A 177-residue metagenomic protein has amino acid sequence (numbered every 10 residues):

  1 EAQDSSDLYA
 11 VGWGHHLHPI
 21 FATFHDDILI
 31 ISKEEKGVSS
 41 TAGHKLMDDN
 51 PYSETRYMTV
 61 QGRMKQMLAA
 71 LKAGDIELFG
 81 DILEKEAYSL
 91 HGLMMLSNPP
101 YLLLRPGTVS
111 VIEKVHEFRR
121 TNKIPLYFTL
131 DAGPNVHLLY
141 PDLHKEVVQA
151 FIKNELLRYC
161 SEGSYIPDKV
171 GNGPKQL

Functional and structural regions predicted by a protein language model:
E1-T23: Gly/Ser-rich oxyanion-binding loop with an adjacent helix/lid that shapes the negatively charged ligand pocket
H16-L177: C-terminal nucleotide
